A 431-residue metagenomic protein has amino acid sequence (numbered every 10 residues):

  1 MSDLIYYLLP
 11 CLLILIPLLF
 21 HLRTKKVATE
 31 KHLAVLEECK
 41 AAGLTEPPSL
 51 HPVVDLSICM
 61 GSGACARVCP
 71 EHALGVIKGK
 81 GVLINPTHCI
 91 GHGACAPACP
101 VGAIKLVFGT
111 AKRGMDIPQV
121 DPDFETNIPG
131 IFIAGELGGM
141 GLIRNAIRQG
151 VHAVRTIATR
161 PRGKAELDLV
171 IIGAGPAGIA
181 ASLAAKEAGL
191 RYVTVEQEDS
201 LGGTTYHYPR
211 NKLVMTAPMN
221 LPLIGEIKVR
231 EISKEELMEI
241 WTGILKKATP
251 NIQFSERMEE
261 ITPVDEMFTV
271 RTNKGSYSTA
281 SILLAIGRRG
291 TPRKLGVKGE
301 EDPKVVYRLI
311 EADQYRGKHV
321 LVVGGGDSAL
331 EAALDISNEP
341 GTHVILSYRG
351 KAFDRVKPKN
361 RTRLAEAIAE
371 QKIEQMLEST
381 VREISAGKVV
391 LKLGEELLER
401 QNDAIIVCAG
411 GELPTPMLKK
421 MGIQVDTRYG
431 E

Functional and structural regions predicted by a protein language model:
M1-A64, V76: Non-ligating segments of multi-cofactor redox enzymes
T29-E30, V195-I224: Flavin (FAD/FMN) cofactor-binding and adjacent substrate-gating region of FAD-dependent oxidoreductase domains
C39-G61, A73-G91, A111-P122, L137 (+2 more regions): Ferredoxin-like iron-sulfur electron-transfer modules
E46, K212-M219, E226, E231-T272 (+2 more regions): A Rossmann-like FAD-binding core segment of flavoenzymes
A64-K80, A94-T110: Iron-sulfur cluster-binding cysteine motifs and their immediate structural context in ferredoxin-like electron-transfer
A73, A103-I117, G275, A285-R308 (+1 more regions): Glycine-rich beta-alpha-beta "Rossmann" dinucleotide-binding loop(s) and their flanking helix/strand
D123-V193, R308-F353, G410, T415-K420: Rossmann-like dinucleotide/flavin-binding elements
T156, T262-F268, N273-R363: Predominantly flavin-linked oxidoreductase catalytic cores and closely associated redox partners
